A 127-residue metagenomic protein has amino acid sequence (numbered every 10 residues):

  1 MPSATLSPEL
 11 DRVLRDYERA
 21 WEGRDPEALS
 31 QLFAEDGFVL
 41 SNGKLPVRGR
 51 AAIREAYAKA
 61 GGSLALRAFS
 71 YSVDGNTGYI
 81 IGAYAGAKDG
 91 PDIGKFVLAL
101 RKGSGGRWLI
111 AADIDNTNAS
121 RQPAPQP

Functional and structural regions predicted by a protein language model:
M1-E35, R121-P127: Short, low-complexity N-terminal intrinsically disordered segments enriched in polar/charged residues
Y17, L29-S30, G37, G49 (+3 more regions): Hydrophobic pocket/interface hotspot
F33, D74, G103-S104: Structural motif
F33, Y84-G86, I114-N116: Short beta-strand segments enriched in hydrophobic/aromatic residues within well-folded beta-rich domains
G37-V47, A58-A60: A short gly/proline-enriched turn/hairpin at secondary-structure junctions
L45-P46, P91-K95: Short, mixed charged/polar active-site loops that provide acid/base catalysis or chelate metal/phosphate cofactors
A51-I93: Surface-exposed, charged secondary-structure patches
I93-P127: Short beta-strand edge/turn micro-motifs at domain boundaries
